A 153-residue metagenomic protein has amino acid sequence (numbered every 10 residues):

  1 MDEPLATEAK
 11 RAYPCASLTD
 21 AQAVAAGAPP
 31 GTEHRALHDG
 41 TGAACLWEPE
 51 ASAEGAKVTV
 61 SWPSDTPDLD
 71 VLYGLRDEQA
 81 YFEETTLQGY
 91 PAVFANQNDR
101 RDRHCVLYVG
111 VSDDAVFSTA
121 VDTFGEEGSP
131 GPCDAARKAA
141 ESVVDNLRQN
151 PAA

Functional and structural regions predicted by a protein language model:
M1-G42: N-terminal "mature-domain start" segment
A6, A36, A51, N98-R100 (+1 more regions): Sterically constrained small-residue positions within well-ordered secondary structures of folded domains
C15-D20, A43-C45, E50, R103-L107 (+2 more regions): Functionally engaged cysteine thiol sites
L18, S61, A80, V109-V111: Hydrophobic alpha-helical context, especially transmembrane and signal-peptide helices
T19, D68, G128-G131: Helix N-cap and loop-to-helix transition residues
A21-G27, S52-A56, D113-D114, A140-V143: Extracellular/mature segments of secreted proteins
G31-N96: Short, solvent-exposed recognition patches
E83-A153: A short, solvent-exposed beta-edge/loop patch
